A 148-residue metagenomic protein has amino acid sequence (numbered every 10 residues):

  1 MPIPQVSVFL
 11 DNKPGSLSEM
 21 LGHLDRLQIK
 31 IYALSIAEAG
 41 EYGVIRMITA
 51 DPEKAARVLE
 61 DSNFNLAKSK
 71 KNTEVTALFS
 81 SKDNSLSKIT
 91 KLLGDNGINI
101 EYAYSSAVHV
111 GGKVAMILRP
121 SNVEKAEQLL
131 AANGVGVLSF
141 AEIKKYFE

Functional and structural regions predicted by a protein language model:
M1-E148: A conserved regulatory-domain signal marking ACT and ACT-like small-molecule sensing domains and adjacent regulatory
